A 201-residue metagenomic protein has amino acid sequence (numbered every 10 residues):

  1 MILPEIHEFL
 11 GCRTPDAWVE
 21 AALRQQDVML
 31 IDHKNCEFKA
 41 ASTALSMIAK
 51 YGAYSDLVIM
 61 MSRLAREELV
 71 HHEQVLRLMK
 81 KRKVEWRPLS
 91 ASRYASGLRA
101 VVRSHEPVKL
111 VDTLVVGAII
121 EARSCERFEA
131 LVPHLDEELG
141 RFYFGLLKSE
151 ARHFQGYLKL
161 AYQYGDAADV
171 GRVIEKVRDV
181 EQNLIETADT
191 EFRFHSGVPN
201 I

Functional and structural regions predicted by a protein language model:
M1-I201: Non-heme di-metal
